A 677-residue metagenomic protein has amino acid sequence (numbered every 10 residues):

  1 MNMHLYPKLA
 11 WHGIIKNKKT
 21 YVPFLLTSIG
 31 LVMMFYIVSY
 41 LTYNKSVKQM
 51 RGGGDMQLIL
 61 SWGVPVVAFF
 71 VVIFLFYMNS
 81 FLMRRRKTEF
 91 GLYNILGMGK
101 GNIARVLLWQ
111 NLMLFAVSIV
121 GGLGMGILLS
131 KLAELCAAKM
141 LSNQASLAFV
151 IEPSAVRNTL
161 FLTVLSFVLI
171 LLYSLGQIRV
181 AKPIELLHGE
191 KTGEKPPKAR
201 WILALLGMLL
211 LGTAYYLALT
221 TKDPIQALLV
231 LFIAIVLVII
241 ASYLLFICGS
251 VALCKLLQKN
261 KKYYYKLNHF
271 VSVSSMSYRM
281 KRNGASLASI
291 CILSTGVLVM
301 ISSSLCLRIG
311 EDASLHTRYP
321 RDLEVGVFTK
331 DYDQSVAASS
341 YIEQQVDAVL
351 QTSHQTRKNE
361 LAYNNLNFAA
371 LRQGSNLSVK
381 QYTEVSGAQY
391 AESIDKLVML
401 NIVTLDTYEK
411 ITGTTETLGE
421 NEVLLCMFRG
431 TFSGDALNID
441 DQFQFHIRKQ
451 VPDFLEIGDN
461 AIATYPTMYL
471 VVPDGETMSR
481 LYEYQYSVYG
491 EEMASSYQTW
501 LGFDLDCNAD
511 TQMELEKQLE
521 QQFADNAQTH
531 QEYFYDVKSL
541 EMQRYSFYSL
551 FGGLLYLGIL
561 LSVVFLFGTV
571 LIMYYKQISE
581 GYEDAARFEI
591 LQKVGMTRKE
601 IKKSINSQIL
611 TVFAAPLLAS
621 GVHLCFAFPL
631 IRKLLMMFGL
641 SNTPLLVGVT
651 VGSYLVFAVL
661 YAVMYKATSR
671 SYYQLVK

Functional and structural regions predicted by a protein language model:
M1-V32, P196-W201, L210, L245-S294 (+1 more regions): N-terminal Sec/SRP start-transfer signal
N2-K8, V180-E194, Y582-E583, Y673-K677: Short cytosolic juxtamembrane segments of multi-pass membrane proteins
K19-S46, D55-G91, N111-M125, I239 (+4 more regions): Hydrophobic alpha-helical transmembrane segments of multi-pass inner-membrane transport and secretion
Y40-G54, L123-A155, G212-L229, P616-K677: Short helix-loop junctions at transmembrane helix boundaries
M113-L257: Hydrophobic alpha-helical segments
R200-T220, P224, L228-L253, A285-R318 (+4 more regions): Hydrophobic transmembrane helix bundles of membrane-integrated enzymes that assemble and modify cell-envelope
L315-F567: Basic-flanked hydrophobic alpha-helices used for secretion and membrane insertion
